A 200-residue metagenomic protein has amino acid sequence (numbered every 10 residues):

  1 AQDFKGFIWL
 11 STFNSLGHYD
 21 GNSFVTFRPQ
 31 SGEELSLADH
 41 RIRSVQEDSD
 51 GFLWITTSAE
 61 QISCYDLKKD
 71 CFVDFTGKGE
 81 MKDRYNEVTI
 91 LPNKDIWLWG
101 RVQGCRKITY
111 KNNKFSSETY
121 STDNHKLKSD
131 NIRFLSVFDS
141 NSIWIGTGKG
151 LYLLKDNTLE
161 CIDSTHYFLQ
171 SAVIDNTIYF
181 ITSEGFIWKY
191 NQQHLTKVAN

Functional and structural regions predicted by a protein language model:
A1-N200: Carboxylate-rich, polar loop motifs that coordinate divalent cations or form catalytic acidic clusters
